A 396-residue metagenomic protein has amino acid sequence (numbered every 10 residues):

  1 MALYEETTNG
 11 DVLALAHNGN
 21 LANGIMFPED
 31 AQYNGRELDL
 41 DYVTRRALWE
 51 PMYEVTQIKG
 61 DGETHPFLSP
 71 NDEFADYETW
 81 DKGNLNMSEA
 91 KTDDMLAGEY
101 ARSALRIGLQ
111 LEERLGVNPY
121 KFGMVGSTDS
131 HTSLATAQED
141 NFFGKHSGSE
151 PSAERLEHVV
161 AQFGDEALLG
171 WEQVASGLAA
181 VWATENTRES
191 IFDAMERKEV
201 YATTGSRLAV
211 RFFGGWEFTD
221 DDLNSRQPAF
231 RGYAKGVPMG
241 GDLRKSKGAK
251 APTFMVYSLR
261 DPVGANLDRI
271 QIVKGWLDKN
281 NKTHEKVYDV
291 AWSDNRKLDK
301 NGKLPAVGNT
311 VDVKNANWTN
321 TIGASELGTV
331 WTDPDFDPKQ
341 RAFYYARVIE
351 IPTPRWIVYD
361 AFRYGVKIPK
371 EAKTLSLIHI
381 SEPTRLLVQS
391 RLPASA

Functional and structural regions predicted by a protein language model:
M1: Active-site periphery "cap/insert" segments of enzyme catalytic domains
Y4-V12, N18-L377, S381, R385: C-terminal functional module detector
E382-T384, V388-A396: Positively charged, low-complexity/disordered segments
